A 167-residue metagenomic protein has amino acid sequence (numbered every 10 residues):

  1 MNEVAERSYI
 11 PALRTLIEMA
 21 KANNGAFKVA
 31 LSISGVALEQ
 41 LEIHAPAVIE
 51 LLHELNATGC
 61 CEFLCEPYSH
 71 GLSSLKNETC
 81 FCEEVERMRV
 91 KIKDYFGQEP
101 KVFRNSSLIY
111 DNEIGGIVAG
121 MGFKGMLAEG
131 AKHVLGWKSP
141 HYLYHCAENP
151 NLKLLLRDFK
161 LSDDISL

Functional and structural regions predicted by a protein language model:
M1-V102, L108-D163: Catalytic alpha-helical scaffold of carbohydrate-active enzymes acting on polysaccharides/glycoconjugates
S166-L167: Structured mid-domain segments that build the active-site/substrate or prosthetic-cofactor binding neighborhood
